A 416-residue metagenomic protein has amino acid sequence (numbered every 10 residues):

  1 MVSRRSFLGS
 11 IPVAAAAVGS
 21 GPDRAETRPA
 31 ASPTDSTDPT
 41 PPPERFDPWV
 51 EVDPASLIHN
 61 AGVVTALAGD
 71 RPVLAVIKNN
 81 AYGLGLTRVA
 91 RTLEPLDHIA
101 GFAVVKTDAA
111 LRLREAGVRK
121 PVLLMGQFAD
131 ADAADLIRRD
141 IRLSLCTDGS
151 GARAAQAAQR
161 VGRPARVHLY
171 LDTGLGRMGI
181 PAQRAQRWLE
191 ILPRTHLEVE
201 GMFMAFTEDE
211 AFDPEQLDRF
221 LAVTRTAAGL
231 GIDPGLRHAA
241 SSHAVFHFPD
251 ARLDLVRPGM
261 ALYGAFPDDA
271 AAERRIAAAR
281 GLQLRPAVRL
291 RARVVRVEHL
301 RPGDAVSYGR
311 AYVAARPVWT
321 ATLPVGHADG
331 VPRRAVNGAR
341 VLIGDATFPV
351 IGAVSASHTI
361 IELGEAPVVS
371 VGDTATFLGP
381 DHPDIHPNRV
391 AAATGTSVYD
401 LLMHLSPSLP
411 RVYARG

Functional and structural regions predicted by a protein language model:
M1-V2, S6-A25: N-terminal export signals
V2-R4, L8-I11, R301-G416: C-terminal accessory subdomain/extension
G21-L74: C-terminal segment of N-terminal export signals and the immediately downstream linker at the start of the mature
R45, A81-P95, E115, R139 (+5 more regions): Active-site loop/helix belt of alpha/beta enzymes
L67-I141, C146: N-terminal active-site wall of soluble small-molecule enzyme domains
A68-R71, I99, V118-K120, R139 (+8 more regions): Short coil/turn connectors at secondary-structure junctions
L74-A75, F102-V104, L124, S144-T147 (+6 more regions): General beta-strand structural signal in soluble alpha/beta enzymes
G126-A131, T147-G151, L171, M260-Y263: Short, acidic/turn-prone active-site loops that include or flank metal/cofactor- and phosphate-binding residues
